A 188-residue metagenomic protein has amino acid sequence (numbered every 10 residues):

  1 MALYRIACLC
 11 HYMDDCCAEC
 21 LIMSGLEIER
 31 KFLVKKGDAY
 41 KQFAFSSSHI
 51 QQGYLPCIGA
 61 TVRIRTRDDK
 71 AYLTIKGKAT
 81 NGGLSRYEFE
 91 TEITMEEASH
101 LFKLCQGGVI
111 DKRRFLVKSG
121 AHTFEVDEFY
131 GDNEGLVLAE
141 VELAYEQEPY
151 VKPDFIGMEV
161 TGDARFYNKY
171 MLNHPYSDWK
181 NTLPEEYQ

Functional and structural regions predicted by a protein language model:
M1-I22: N-terminal amphipathic/basic-hydrophobic helices that include classical n-h-c signal peptides and signal-anchor
C17-Q188: Phosphate-end processing signature that detects enzymes handling 5′-triphosphorylated RNA and polyphosphate
